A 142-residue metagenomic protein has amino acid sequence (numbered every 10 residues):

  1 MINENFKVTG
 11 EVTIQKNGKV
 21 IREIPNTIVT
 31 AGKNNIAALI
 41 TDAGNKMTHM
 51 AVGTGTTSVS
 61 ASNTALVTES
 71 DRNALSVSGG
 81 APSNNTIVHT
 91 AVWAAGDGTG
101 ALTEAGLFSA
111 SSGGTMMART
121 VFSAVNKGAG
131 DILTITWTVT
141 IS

Functional and structural regions predicted by a protein language model:
M1-T103, A110-S142: Small cysteine-rich, disulfide-bonded extracellular modules of the LU/uPAR three-finger superfamily and closely related
